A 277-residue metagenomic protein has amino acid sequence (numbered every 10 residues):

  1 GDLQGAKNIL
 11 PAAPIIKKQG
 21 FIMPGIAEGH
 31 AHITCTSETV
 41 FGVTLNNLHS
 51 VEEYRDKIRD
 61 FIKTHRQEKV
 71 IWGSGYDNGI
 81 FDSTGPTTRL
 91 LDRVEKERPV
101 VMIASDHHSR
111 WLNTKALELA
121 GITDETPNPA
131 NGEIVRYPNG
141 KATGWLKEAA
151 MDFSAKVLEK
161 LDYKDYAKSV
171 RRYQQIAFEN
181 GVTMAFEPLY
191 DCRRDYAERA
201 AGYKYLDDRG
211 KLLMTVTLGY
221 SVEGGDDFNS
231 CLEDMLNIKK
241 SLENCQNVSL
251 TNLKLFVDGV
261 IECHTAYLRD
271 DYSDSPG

Functional and structural regions predicted by a protein language model:
G1-D234, L255, V260-G277: Divalent metal-binding segments
L206-K211, L236-V248: Acidic (Asp/Glu)-rich catalytic clusters
V248, N252-L255: His/Glu-based metal-binding/catalytic segments typifying zinc-dependent metallopeptidases
